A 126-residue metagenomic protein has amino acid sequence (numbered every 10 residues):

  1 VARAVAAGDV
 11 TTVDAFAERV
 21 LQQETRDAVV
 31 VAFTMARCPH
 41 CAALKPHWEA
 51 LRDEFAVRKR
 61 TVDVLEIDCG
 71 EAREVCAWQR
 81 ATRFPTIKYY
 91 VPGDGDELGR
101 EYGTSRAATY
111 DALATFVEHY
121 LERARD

Functional and structural regions predicted by a protein language model:
V1-L21: N-terminal "domain-start" segment that seeds a small globular fold
A7-V13, F33, K45, R52 (+1 more regions): Thiol-based oxidoreductase modules, predominantly thioredoxin-like and allied folds used for disulfide exchange
A15, A43, H47-A50, E71 (+2 more regions): Acidic, Ser/Thr-rich intrinsically disordered and amphipathic helical segments
R19-E54, R83: Local sequence-structure signature of Cys/Sec-based thiol-disulfide redox active-site neighborhoods
P39-H40, E49-K59, E74, G95-G99 (+1 more regions): Short loop/beta submotifs within extracellular cysteine-rich repeat domains
A77-T82: A short glycine-leucine-enriched loop at secondary-structure breakpoints that most characteristically corresponds
R83-D126: Non-catalytic, surface beta->alpha helical segment in thiol-disulfide oxidoreductase systems
